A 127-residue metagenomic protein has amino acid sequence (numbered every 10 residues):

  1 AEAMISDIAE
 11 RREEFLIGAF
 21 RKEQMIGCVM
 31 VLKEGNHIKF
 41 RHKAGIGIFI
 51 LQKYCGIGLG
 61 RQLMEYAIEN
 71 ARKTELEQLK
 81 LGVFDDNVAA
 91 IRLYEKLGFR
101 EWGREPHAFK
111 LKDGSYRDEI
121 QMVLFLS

Functional and structural regions predicted by a protein language model:
A1-K53, M64-E65, F125-S127: Acetyl-CoA-dependent GNAT
G60, M64, D86-A90, H107-K112: Short glycine/proline-centered loop/turn elements that form peptide/ligand docking sites
M64, A71-G82: Conserved GNAT acetyl-CoA-binding A-motif
K80-V83, E95, R100-S115: Conserved catalytic-core motifs of GNAT/GCN5-like acyltransferases
Y116-S127: Terminal substrate-recognition subdomain of acyl/acetyltransferases
